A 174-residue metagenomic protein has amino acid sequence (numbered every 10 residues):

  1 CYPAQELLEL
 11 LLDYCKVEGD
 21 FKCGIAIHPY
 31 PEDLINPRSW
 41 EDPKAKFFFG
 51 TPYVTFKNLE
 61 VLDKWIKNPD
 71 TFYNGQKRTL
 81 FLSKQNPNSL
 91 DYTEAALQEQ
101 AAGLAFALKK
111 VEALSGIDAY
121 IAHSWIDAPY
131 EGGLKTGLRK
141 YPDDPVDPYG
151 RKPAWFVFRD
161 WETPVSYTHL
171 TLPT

Functional and structural regions predicted by a protein language model:
C1-E94: Noncatalytic carbohydrate-binding groove/subsite architecture in carbohydrate-active enzymes
P31, I126, T174: Flexible, active-site-proximal loop/turn residues at the rims of small-molecule/cofactor binding pockets and catalytic
K57, G103, T168: Charged catalytic carboxylate motif
N68, W161-P164: A structural signal for alpha-helix termini and helix-coil/disorder junctions
P69-F72, A113-L114, T171: Alpha-helix C-cap/termination motif
R78-Q85, S89-P145, G150-E162: Substrate-binding cleft of secreted/luminal carbohydrate-active enzymes
W161, T168-T174: Conserved small/polar residues in nucleotide/adenosyl-binding loops
